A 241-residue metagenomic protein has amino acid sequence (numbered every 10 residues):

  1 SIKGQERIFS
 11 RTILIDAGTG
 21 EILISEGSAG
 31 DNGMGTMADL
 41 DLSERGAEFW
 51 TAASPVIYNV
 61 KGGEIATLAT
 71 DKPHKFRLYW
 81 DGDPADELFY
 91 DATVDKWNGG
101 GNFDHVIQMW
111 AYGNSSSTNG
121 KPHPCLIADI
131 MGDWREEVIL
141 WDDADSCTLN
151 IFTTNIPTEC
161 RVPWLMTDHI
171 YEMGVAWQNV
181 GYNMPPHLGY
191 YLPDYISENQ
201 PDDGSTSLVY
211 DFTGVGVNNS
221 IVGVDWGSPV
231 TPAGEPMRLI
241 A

Functional and structural regions predicted by a protein language model:
S1-D211: Extracytoplasmic/lumenal domain signature
Y210, L239-A241: Generic detector of low-complexity/intrinsically disordered segments and short hydrophobic N-terminal stretches
F212-P229: Residue-level detector of functionally pivotal "anchor" positions at catalytic/ligand-binding pockets or at interdomain
D225-L239: Short, solvent-exposed loop/linker segments at the N-terminal edge of repeated beta-sheet extracellular domains
